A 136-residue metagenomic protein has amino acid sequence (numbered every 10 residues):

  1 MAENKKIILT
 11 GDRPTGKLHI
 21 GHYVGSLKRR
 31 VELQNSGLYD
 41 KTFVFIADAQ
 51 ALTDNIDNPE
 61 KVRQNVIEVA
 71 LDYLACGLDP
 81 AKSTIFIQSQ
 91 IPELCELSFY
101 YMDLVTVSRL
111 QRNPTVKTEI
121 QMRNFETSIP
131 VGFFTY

Functional and structural regions predicted by a protein language model:
A2-Y136: N-terminal Rossmann-like or analogous alpha/beta NTP/dinucleotide-binding catalytic cores that position adenine
